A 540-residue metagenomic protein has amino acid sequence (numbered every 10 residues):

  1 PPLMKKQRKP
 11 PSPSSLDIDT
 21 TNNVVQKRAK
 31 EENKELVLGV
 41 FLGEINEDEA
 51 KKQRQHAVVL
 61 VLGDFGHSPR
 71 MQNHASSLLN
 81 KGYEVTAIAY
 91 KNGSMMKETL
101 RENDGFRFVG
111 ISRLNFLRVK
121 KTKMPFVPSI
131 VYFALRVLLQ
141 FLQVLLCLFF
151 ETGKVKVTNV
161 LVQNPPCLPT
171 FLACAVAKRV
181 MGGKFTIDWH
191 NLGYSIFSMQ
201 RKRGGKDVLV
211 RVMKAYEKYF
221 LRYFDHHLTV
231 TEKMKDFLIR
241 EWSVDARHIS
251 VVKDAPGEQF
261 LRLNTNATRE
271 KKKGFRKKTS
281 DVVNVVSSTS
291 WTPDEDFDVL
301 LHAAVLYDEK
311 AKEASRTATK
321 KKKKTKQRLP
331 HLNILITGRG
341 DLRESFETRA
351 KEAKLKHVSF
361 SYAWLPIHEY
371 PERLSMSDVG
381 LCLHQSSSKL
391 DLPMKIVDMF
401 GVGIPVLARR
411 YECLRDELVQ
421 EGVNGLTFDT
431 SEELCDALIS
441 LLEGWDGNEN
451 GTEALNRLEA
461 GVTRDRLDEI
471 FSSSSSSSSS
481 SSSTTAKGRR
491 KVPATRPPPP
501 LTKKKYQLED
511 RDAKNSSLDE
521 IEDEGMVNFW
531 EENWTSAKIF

Functional and structural regions predicted by a protein language model:
P1-G110, A311-R316, Y411, T502 (+2 more regions): N-terminal subdomain of nucleotide-sugar transferases
S68, M95, R136-V144, N159-M181 (+1 more regions): An aromatic- and histidine-rich active-site surface loop
S76, L145, F149, L168-M181 (+3 more regions): Membrane-proximal helix-turn-helix segments that form the acceptor-binding/catalytic region of lipid-linked
R222, L228-T229, K235-R269: Helix-loop-beta element that forms the nucleotide-linked donor phosphate-binding surface in glycosyltransferases
K273-E295, L301-L306, L335: Conserved donor-binding/catalytic core segment of Leloir-type glycosyltransferases
V286, E421-E432, I439-D446: Conserved acidic donor-binding segment of nucleotide-sugar-dependent glycosyltransferases
E295, W364-R373, G380-D398, A408-E417: Nucleotide-sugar-dependent
K324-H331, G338, E344-P371: Nucleotide-activated donor-binding/catalytic signature segment of Leloir-type glycosyltransferases, i.e., the conserved
